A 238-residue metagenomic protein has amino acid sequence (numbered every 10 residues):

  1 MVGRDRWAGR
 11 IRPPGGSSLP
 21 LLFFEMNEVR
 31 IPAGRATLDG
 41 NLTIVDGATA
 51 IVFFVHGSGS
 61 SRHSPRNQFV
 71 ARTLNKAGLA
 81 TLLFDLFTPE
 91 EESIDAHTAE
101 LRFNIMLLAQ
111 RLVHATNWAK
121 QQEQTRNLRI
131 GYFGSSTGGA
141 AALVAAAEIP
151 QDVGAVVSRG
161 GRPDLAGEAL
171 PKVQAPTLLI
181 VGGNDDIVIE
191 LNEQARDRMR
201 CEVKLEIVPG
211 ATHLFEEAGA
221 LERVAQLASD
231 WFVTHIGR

Functional and structural regions predicted by a protein language model:
V29-L128, E216-G219, R223: Serine-hydrolase catalytic machinery in alpha/beta-hydrolase-like enzymes
G131-G134, R159: Short beta-strand immediately N-terminal to the catalytic nucleophile in serine-hydrolase-like folds
G134-A142: Gly/Ala-rich beta-loop-alpha elbow adjacent to hydrolase catalytic centers
Q151-P163: A conserved short beta-strand
V173, L179-V181: Short beta-strand/loop motif that positions the catalytic acidic residue of the alpha/beta-hydrolase fold
D186-L191: Conserved alpha/beta-hydrolase "acid-adjacent" motif
M199-L214: Catalytic histidine neighborhood in serine/cysteine hydrolases with alpha/beta-hydrolase-type architecture
G219-R238: Catalytic active-site module of serine/aspartate enzymes centered on a nucleophile-bearing elbow/loop
